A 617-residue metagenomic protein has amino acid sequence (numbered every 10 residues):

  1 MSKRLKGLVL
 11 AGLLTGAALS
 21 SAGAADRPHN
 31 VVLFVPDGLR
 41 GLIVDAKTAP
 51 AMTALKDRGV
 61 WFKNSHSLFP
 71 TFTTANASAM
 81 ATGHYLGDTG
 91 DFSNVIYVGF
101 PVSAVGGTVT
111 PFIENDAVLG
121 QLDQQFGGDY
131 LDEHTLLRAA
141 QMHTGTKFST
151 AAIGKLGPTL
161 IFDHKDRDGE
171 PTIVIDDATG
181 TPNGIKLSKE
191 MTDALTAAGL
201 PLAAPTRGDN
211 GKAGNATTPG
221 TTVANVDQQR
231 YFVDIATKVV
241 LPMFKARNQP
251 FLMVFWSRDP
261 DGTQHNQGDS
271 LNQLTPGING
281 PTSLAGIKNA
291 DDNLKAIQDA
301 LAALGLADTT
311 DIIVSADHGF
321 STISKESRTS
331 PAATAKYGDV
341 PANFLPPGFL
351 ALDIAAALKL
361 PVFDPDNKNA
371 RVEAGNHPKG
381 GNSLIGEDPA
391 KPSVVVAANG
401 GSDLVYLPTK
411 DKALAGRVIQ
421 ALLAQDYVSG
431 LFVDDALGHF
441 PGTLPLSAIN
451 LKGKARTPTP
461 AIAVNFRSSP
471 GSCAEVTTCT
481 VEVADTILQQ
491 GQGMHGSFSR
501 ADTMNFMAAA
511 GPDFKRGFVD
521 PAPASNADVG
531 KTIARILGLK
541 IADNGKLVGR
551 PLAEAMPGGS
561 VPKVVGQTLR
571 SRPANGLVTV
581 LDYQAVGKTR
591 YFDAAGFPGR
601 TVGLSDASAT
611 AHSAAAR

Functional and structural regions predicted by a protein language model:
P28-G41, A54-K56, M80, A140 (+8 more regions): Beta-strand elements within well-structured catalytic alpha/beta cores of enzymes that handle phosphate/sulfate esters
G41, T53-A54, L137-A139, G400-V433 (+2 more regions): Non-catalytic, well-ordered alpha-helical segments in soluble enzyme domains
L42-G90, V95, S149-A151: Short, structured active-site-proximal loop/turn typified by the sulfatase FGly-forming signature C/S-X-P-X-R
P70-F72, N94-Q125, A296-A484, L488 (+1 more regions): Secreted, luminal/periplasmic, and some membrane-associated catalytic domains that remodel anionic oxygen-ester
L86-T89, A151, R167-T206, L274-D292 (+1 more regions): Acidic, His- and aromatic-enriched active-site or binding-groove loops in soluble protein domains that engage sugars
L122-I235, R258-Q264: A contiguous, mid-domain pocket- or channel-lining segment that forms the substrate-recognition surface
L160-T172, A236-A296, E326-R328, G401-S402 (+1 more regions): Active-site His/acidic residue clusters
S429-I462, P521, G538-P573: Polar, surface-exposed loop/tail segments that function as active-site lids or cofactor/substrate-recognition elements
